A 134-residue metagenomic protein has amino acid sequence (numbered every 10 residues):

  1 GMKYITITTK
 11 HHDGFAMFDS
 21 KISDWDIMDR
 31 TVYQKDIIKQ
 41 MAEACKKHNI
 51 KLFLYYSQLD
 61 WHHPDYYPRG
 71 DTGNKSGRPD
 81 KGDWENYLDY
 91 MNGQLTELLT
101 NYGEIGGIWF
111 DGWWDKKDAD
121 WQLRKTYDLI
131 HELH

Functional and structural regions predicted by a protein language model:
G1-H134: Mature catalytic domains of secreted/periplasmic carbohydrate-active enzymes
